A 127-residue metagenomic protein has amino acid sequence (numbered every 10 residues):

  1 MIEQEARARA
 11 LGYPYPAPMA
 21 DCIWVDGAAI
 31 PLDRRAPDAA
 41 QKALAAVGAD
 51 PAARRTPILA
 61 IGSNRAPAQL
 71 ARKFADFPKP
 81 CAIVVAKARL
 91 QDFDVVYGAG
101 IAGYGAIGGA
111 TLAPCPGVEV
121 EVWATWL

Functional and structural regions predicted by a protein language model:
M1-L127: Glycine-aromatic micro-motifs
